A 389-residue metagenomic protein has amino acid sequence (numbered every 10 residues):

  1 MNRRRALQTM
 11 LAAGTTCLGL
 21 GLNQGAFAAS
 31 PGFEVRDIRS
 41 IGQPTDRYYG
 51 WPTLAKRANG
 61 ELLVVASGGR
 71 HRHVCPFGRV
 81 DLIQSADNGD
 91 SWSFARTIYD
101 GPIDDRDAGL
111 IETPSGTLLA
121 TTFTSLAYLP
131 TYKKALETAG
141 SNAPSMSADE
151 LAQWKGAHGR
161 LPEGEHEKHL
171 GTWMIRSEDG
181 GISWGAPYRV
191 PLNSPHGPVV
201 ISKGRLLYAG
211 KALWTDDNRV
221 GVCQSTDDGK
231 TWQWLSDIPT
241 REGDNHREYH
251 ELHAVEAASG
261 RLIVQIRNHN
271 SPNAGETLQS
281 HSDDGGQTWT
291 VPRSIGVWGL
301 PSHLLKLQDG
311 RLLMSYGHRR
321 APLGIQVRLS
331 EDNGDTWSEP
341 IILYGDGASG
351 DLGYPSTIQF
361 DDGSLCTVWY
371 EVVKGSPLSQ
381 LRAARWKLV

Functional and structural regions predicted by a protein language model:
M1-L7, D228: Twin-arginine (Tat) signal peptide motif
R5-A26: N-terminal export signals
F27-V389: Asp-box/BNR beta-propeller blade signature and adjacent active/binding-site loops in extracellular glycan-interacting
